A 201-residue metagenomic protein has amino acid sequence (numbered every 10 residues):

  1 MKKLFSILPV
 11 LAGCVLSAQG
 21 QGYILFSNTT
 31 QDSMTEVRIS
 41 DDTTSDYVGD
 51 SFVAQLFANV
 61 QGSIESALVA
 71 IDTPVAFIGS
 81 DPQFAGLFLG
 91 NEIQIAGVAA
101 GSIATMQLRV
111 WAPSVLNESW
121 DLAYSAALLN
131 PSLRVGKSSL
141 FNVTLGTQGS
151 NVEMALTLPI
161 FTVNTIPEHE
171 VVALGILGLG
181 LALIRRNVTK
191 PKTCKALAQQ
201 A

Functional and structural regions predicted by a protein language model:
M1, E36, S132, L183-I184: Intrinsically disordered, low-complexity sequence elements enriched in Ser/Thr/Gly/Pro
M1, I166-E168, V188-T193: Generic N-terminal leader/processing signal
K3-I7, L11-G22, L156-L183: Short, threonine-centered small-residue motifs that mark membrane-proximal processing/anchoring sites and TM-junction
L4-F5, S40, G136, N187-V188: Small/flexible residues
V10, V75, Q83, I160 (+3 more regions): Generic low-complexity segments that are intrinsically disordered, proline-rich and/or Lys/Arg-biased
G20-T165: Mature extracellular "passenger" or substrate-interacting domains of secreted, surface-exposed proteins
A182-A201: C-terminal membrane-anchoring or membrane-association module
